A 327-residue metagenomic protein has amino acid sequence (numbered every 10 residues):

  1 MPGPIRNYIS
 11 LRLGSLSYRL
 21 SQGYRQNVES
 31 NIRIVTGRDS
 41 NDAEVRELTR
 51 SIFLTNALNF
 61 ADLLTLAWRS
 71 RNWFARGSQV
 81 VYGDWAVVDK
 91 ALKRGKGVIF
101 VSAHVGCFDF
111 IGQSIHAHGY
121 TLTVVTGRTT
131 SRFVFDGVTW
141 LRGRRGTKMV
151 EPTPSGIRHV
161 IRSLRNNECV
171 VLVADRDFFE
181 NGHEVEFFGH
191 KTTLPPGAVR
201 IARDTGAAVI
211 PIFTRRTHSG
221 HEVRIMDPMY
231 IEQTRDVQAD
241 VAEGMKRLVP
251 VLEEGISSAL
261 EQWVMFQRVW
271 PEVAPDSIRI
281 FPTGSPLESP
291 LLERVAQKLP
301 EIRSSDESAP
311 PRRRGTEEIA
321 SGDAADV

Functional and structural regions predicted by a protein language model:
M1-S102, T139, R144-G146, L292-D306 (+2 more regions): Membrane-anchoring hydrophobic helices of lipid-metabolizing enzymes
R25-N27, R128-R132, K191-P195: Active-site metal-coordination segments of metallo-dependent hydrolases
N27, A86, F110, G137 (+3 more regions): Short Gly/charged-rich anion-binding patches and loops
N31, D109, D175: Acidic active-site catalytic centers that drive phospho-/nucleotidyl reactions and related ester hydrolyses
R38, R46-R50, L92-R94, A117 (+1 more regions): Non-catalytic C-terminal accessory region of glycerolipid acyltransferases and related lyso-lipid remodeling enzymes
F60, R69, R94-P154, E180-V185: Catalytic core of membrane glycerolipid acyltransferases/transacylases, capturing the structured, soluble-facing
S78-V81, S131, V150-P154, K191-T192 (+1 more regions): A conditional alpha-helix N-cap/helix-loop micro-motif detector
